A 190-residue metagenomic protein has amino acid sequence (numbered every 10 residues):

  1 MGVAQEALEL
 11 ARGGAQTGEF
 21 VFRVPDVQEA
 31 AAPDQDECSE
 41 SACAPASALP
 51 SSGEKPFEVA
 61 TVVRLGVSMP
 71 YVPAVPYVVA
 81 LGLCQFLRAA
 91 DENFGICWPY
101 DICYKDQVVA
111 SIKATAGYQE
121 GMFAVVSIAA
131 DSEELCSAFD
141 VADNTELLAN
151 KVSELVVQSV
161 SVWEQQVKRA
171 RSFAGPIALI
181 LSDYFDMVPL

Functional and structural regions predicted by a protein language model:
M1-V27: Active-site loop/lid in soluble adenylation, ligation, and acyl-transfer enzymes
E6-A15, D36-C38, C43, R64-F94 (+1 more regions): Long, positively charged amphipathic alpha-helical accessory segments at protein N-termini or as interdomain linkers
T17-F20, K55-V59, A124: A generic secondary-structure signal marking the coil-to-beta-strand transition
E29-A30, I102-Y104: Short, active-site-adjacent cap segments at secondary-structure transitions
A31-P33, E40-G66: Primarily the active-site beta-strand->alpha-helix module of PP2C/PPM metal-dependent phosphatases, and frequently
C97-Y100: Short Gly/Ser/Thr- and Asp/Glu-enriched loop/turn motifs at secondary-structure junctions
